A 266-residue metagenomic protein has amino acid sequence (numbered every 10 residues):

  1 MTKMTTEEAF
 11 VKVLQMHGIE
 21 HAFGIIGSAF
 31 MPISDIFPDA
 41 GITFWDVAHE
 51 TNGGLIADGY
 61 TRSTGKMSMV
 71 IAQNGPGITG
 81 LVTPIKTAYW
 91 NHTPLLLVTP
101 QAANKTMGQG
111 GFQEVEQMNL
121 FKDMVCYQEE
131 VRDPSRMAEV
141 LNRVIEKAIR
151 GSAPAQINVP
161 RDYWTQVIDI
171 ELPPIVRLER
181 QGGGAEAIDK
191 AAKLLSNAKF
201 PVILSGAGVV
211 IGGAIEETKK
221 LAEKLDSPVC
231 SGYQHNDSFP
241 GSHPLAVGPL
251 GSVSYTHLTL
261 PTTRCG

Functional and structural regions predicted by a protein language model:
A9-I19, G59-G65, Y89, K147-G151 (+1 more regions): Glycine-rich phosphate/diphosphate-binding loops that line cofactor/substrate pockets in enzymes
F23-I56, S196-Y255: Anionic-ligand anchoring segments at beta-strand to alpha-helix junctions in alpha/beta enzyme folds, i.e., glycine
I36-A40, K122-M124, Q166-V176, P240: Gly-rich Lys/Arg/Thr-decorated short loops/hinges at beta-loop-alpha junctions or inter-strand turns that position
P76-C126: Glycine/threonine-rich beta-strand-loop-alpha-helix active-site module that forms ligand/phosphate-binding
F112-S152: Conserved thiamine diphosphate
R143, K147-N197: Conformationally flexible catalytic loops at phosphate/diphosphate-handling active centers
T256-T262: Conserved small/polar residues in nucleotide/adenosyl-binding loops
